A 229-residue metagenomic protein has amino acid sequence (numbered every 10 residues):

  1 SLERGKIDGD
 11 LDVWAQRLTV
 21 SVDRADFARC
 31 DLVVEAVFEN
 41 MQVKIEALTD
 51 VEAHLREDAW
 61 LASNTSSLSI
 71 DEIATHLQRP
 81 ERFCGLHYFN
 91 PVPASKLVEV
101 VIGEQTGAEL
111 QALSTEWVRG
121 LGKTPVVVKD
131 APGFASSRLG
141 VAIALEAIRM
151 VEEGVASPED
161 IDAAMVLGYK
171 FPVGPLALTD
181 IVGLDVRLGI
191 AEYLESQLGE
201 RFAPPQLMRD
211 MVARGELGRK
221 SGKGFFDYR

Functional and structural regions predicted by a protein language model:
L2, K6, R119-T124, S137-E146: Structural/interface elements that position substrates and couple domains in central-metabolism enzymes
L2-L61, L68-D71: Rossmann-like NAD(P)-binding element
D12-R17, R82, D160-V166: Beta-strand segments within the central parallel beta-sheet cores of soluble alpha/beta enzyme folds
V20-V22, C84-G85, V127, D227: Structural signal for conserved beta-strand scaffold positions within catalytic alpha/beta enzyme cores
W60-D130, S137-R138: Rossmann-fold dinucleotide-binding core
P93, L139-I143, F171: Alpha-helix N-cap/N′ positions at the starts of helices
A108-A112, R119-D130, I148, E152-R229: NAD(P)-dependent Rossmann-like dehydrogenase/reductase catalytic/cofactor-binding core
